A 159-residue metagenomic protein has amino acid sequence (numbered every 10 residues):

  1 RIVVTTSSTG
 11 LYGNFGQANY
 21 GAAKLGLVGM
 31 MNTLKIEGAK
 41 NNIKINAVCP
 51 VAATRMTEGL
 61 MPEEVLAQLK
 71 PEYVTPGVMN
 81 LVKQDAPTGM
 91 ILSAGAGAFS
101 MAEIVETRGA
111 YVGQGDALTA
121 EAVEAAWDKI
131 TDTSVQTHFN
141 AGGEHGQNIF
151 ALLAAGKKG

Functional and structural regions predicted by a protein language model:
S7: Residue(s) in the substrate-gating loop at a strand-loop-helix junction that position the organic substrate next
G10-Y12, T54: Conserved catalytic-site region of short-chain dehydrogenase/reductase
Y12-N19: Active-site loop immediately N-terminal to the catalytic Tyr-X3-Lys motif of short-chain dehydrogenase/reductase
A18, G26-G29, Y73: Conserved cofactor-binding/catalytic machinery of classical short-chain dehydrogenase/reductase
A23: Active-site helix of classical SDR
V28, K35-V48, A86-A94: Conserved Rossmann-fold SDR core element
N41, C49-G59: Short, flexible catalytic-loop segment of classical short-chain dehydrogenase/reductase
V65-K157: C-terminal helical subdomain
